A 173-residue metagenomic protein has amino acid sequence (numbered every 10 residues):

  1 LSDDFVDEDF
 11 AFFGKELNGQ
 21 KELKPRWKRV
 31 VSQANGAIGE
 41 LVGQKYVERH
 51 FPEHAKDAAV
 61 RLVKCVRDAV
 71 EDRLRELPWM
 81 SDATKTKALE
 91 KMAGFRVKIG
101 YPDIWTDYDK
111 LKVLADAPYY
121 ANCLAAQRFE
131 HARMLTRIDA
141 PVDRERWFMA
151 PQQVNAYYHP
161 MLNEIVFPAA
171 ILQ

Functional and structural regions predicted by a protein language model:
L1-A37: Structured mid-domain segments that build the active-site/substrate or prosthetic-cofactor binding neighborhood
N35-Q173: Intrinsically disordered, low-complexity linker/terminal regions across diverse proteins
